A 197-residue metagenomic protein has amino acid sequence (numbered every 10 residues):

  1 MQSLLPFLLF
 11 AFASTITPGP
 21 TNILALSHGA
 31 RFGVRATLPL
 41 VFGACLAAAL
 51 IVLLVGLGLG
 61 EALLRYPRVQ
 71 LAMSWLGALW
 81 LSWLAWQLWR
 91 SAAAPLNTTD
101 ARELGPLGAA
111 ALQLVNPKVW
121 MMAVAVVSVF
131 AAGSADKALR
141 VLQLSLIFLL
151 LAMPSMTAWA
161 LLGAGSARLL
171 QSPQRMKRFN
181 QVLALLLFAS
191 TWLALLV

Functional and structural regions predicted by a protein language model:
Q2-L71, A125-L144: Juxtamembrane transmembrane-helix termini in multi-pass membrane transport proteins
Q2-S3, W192-V197: Juxtamembrane boundary at the C-terminal end of a transmembrane helix
F12, I16, A49-L50, W86 (+3 more regions): Hydrophobic/aromatic residues within the transmembrane alpha-helices of Major Facilitator Superfamily
A36-G105, L162, L169: Membrane helix-loop-helix hairpins that form the core translocation module of multi-pass transporters
Q113-M121: Selected transmembrane alpha-helices and immediately adjacent juxtamembrane segments of polytopic inner-membrane
V141-G163: Hydrophobic alpha-helical transmembrane segments of multi-pass membrane transport proteins, especially secondary
L161-L185: Interfacial loop-to-transmembrane junctions
